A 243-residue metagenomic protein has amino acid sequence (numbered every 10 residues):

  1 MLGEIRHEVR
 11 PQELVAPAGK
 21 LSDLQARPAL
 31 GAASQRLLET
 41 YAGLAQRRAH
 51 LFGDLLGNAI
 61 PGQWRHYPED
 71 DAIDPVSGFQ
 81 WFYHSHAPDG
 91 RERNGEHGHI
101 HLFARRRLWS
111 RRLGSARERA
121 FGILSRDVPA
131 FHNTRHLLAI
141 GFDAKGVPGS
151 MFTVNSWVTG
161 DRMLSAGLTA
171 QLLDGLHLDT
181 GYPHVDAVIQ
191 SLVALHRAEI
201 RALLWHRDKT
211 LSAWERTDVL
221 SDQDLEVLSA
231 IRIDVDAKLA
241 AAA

Functional and structural regions predicted by a protein language model:
M1-I73: N-terminal domain-onset segments
G3, H7, W81, W109 (+2 more regions): Intrinsically disordered, low-complexity segments used for protein-protein interactions
G31, Q35-A42, G53, L173 (+3 more regions): Generic detector of well-ordered alpha-helical segments enriched in charged/polar residues, highlighting helical
G53-D54, R105, K238: A periodicity- and composition-biased signal for non-globular, repetitive helical segments
E69-G149: Aromatic- and glycine-enriched beta-alpha-beta binding-site module
F131, F142-T180: Domain-level detector of nuclease and nuclease-like folds in predominantly extracellular/periplasmic contexts
T180-A243: Long, compositionally biased interface segments
